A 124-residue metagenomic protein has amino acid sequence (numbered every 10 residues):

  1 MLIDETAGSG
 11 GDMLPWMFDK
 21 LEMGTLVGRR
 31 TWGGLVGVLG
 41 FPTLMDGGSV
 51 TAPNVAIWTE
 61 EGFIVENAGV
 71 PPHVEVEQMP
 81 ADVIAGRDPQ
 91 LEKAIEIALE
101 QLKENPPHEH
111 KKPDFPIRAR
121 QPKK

Functional and structural regions predicted by a protein language model:
M1-K124: C-terminal "post-core" interaction segments
